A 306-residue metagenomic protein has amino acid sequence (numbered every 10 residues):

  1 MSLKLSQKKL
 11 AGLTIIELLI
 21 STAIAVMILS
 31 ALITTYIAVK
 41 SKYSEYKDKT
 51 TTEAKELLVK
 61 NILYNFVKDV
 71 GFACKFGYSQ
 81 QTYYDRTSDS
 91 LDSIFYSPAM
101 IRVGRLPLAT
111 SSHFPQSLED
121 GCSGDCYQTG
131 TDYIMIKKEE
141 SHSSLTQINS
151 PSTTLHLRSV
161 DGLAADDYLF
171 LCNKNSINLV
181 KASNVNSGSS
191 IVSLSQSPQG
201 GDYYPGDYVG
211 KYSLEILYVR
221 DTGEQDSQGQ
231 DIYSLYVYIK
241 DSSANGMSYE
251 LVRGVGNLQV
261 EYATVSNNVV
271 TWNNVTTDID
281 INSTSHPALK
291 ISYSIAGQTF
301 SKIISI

Functional and structural regions predicted by a protein language model:
S2-S6, A11-Y64, K68: Aliphatic-rich helix starts adjacent to a transmembrane/signal segment
A38-S152: Beta-strand/loop motifs with alternating small/hydrophobic and polar/acidic residues, enriched in the first structured
G77-T110, F114, L118, C126 (+2 more regions): Short linear sequence signals and composition-biased patches located at protein termini or domain-edge surfaces
G130-D132, N149-T154, D166, G201-Y208: Glycine-centered loop/turn motifs
E140, S183-G188, V255-Q259, T264: A generic structural motif
S152-L163, I281-S283: Short, surface-exposed secondary-structure edge patches
R158-S187: Ser/Thr/Gly-rich low-complexity blocks that favor extended beta-strand/coil architectures
N186-P198, V269: Short, solvent-exposed secondary-structure boundary/capping segments
